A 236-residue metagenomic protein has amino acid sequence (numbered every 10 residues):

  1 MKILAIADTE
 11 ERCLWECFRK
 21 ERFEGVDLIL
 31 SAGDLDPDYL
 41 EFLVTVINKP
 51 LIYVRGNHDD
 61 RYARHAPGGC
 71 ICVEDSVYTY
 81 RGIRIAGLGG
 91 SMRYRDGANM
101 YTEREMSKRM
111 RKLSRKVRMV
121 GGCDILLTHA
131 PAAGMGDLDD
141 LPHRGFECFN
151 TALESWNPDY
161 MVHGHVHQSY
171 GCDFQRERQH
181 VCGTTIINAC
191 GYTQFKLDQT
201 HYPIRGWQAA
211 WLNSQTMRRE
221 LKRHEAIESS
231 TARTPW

Functional and structural regions predicted by a protein language model:
M1-V46, S114-G122, K222, T234: N-terminal active-site segment of His-dependent metallophosphoesterases
A5-A7, L28-D34, I52-N57, V73 (+3 more regions): Active-site neighborhood of phospho(di)ester-bond hydrolases with catalytic His/Asp-centered motifs
A5-C13, R55-C148: Conserved catalytic scaffold of divalent metal-dependent phosphoesterases
I6, W15, R64, V77-R81 (+2 more regions): Binuclear metal-dependent phosphoesterase catalytic core
E10-L14, L35-E41, N57-A63, R93-G97 (+3 more regions): Active-site environment of divalent metal-dependent phosphoester hydrolases
R19-K20, L40-V44, F146-L153, R176-E177: Short amphipathic alpha-helical segments and helix-helix/interface helices
I47-L51, W156-D159, C182-T184: A short helix->loop->beta-strand "cap" motif at the edges of active sites that frequently abuts
M119-G122, A152-P158: A structural motif corresponding to the C-terminal end of an alpha-helix and its immediate exit/capping segment
